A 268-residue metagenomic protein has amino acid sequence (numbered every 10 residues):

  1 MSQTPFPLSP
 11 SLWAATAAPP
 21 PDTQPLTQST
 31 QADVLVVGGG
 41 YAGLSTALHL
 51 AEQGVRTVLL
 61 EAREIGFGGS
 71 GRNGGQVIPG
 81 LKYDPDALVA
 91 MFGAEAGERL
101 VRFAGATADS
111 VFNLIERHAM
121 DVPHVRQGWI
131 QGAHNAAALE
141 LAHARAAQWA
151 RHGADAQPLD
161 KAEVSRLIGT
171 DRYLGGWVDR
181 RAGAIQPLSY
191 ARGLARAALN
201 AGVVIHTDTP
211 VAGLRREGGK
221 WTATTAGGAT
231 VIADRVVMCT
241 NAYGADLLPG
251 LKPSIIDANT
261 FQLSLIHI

Functional and structural regions predicted by a protein language model:
M1-V34: Extreme N-terminal leader/targeting segments of oxidoreductases
T30-A32, A226-R235: Core beta-strand elements of the Rossmann-like FAD/NAD(P) dinucleotide-binding domain in flavoenzyme oxidoreductases
V34-L59: N-terminal Rossmann-like FAD-binding beta1-loop-alpha1 element of flavoenzymes
E52-R72: Glycine-rich FAD pyrophosphate-binding loop
N73-R102: Glycine-rich active-site loop/strand segments that organize a redox cofactor
M91-A197: Rossmann-like flavin
G176-K220, T224-G227: Helical element adjacent to the flavin cofactor pocket in flavoenzyme catalytic cores
I266-I268: Conserved small/polar residues in nucleotide/adenosyl-binding loops
